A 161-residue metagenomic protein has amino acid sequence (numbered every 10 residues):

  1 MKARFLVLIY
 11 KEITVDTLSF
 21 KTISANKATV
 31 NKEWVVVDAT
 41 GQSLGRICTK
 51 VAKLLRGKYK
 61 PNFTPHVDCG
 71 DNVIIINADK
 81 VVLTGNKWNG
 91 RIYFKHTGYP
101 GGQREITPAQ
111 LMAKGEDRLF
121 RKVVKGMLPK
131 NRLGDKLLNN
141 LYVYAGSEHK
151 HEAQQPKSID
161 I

Functional and structural regions predicted by a protein language model:
Y10-R121, R132, K150, Q155-I161: Ribosome large-subunit tunnel/peptidyl-transferase-proximal elements
N131-Y144: C-terminal structural segments of small proteins and small subunits
V143-H151: Short, highly charged C-terminal tails/helix-capping segments
